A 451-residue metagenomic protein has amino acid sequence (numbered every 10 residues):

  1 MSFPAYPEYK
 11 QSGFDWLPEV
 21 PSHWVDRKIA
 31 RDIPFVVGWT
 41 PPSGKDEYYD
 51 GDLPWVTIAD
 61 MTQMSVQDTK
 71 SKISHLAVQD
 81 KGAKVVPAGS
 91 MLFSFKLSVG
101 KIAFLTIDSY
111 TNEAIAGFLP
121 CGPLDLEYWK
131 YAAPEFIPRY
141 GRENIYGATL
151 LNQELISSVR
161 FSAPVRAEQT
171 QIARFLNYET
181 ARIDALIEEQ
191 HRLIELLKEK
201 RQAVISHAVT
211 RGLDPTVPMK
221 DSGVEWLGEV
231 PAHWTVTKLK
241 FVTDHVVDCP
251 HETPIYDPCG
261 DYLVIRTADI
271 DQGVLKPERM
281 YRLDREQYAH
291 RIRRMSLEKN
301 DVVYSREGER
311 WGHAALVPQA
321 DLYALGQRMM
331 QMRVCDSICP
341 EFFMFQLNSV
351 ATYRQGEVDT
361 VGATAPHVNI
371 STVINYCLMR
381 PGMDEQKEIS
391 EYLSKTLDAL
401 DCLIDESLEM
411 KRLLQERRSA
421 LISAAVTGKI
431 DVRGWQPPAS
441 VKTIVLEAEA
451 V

Functional and structural regions predicted by a protein language model:
M1-E8, F14-L17, A163-V217, M379-V451: Amphipathic alpha-helical coiled-coil/heptad-repeat segments
S2-K10, S22-Q63, Q79-K81, T235-L275 (+1 more regions): Low-complexity, Lys/Gly-biased intrinsically disordered segments
E8-S12, F95-S98, S109-A116, Y146-T170 (+4 more regions): A short glycine-rich beta-alpha junction/loop motif
E8-T40, S158, S162, R166 (+7 more regions): Non-catalytic DNA-recognition/assembly elements of restriction-modification systems
K10, D68-A77, K220-D221, L263-T267 (+1 more regions): Short, structured beta-strand/loop micro-motifs enriched in basic residues and often containing a Trp
F14, D80, I145, H251 (+4 more regions): Short, solvent-exposed loop/turn positions at domain surfaces that link secondary-structure elements or cap domain
T40-S43, T62-I73, G82, A88-T111 (+7 more regions): Short, ligand-facing micro-motifs at secondary-structure edges
